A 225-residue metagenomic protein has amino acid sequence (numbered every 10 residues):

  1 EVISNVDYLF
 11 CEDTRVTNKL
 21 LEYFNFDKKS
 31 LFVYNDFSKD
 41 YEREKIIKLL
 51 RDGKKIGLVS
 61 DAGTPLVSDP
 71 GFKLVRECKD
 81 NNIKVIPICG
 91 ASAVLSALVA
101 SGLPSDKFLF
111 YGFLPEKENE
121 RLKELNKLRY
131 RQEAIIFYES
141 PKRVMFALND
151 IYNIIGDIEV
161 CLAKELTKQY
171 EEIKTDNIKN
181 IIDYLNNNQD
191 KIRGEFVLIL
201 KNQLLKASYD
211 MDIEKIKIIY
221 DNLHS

Functional and structural regions predicted by a protein language model:
E1-N35: Glycine-rich, flexible N-terminal cofactor/catalytic loop recognition
I3-L9, I83-I86, E133-I135: Short active-site oxyanion
R15-T17, G63-T64, A93, R143 (+1 more regions): Alpha-helix capping/helix-boundary segments
V33-Y41, F113-K117: Conserved helicase motor
R43-D52, L185-N187: Short amphipathic alpha-helix with an adjacent loop that forms part of the alpha/beta core around
L49, N119-I135: A charged, well-structured terminal subsegment
R51-Y111: Short glycine-cluster motifs
K55, A134, P141-S225: A contiguous loop/helix-start segment that scaffolds small-molecule binding in enzyme catalytic cores
